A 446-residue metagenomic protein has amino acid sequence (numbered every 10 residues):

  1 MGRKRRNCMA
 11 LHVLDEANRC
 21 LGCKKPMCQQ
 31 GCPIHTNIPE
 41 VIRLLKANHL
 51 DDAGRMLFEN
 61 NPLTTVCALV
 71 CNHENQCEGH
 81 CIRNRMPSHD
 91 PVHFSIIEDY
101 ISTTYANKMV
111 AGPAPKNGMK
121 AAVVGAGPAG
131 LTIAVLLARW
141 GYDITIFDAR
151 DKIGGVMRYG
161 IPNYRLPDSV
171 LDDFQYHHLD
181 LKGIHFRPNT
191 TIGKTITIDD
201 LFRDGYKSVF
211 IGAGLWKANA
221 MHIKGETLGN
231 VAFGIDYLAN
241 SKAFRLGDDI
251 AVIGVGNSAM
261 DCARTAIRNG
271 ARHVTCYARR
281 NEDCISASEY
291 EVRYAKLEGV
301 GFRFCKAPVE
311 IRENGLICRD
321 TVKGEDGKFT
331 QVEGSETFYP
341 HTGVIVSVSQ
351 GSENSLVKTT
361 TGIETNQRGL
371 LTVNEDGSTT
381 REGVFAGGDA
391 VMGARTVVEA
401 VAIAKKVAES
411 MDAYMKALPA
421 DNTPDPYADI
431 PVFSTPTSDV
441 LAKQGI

Functional and structural regions predicted by a protein language model:
M1-A17, N37-V66, P87-A114, I446: Ferredoxin-type iron-sulfur electron-transfer modules in oxidoreductases and energy-metabolism complexes
G22-A47, V66-I101, T145, K152 (+1 more regions): Iron-sulfur cluster-binding cysteine motifs and their immediate structural context in ferredoxin-like electron-transfer
D52, P115, K120-V124, D173-I223 (+3 more regions): Feature captures the FAD/FMN-dependent oxidoreductase FAD-binding
E98-P115, H177-K182, F186-K194, A213 (+2 more regions): Glycine-rich dinucleotide-binding loop and its adjacent helix/turn
M119-T145, A259-I267: N-terminal Rossmann-like FAD-binding beta1-loop-alpha1 element of flavoenzymes
D143-I146, R150-K182, F186, A263-P308 (+1 more regions): Rossmann-like dinucleotide-binding cores of NAD(P)H-dependent redox enzymes
T227-G247, F329-A394: FAD-site-proximal beta/loop scaffold in flavoenzymes
C262, A390-M415: A conserved FAD-binding loop/helix module that cradles the flavin
